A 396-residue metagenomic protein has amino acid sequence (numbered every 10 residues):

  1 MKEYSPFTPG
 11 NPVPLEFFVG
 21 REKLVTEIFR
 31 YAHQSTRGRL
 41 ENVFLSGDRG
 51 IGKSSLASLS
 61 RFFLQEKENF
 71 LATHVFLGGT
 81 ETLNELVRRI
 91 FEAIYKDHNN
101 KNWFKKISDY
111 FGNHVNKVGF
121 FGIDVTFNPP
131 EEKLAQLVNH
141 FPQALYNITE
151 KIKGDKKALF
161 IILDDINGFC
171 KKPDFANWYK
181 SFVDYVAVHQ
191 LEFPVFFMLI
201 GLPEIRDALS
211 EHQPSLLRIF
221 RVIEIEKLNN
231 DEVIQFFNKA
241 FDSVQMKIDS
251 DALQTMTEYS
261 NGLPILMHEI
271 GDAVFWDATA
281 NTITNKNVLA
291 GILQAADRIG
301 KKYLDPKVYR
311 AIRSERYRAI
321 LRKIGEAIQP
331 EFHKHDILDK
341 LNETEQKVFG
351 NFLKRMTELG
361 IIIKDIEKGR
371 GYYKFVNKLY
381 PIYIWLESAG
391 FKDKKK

Functional and structural regions predicted by a protein language model:
M1-V43, F63-E66, V188, Y380 (+1 more regions): A short, basic N-terminal segment
R39-F175, V195, K347: P-loop NTPase nucleotide-binding core
K153-I162, G168-D174, W178-Q213: Sensor-1/coupling segment of RecA-like P-loop NTPase cores
S210-K227: A short helix-turn-beta junction within AAA+ P-loop NTPase domains corresponding to the substrate/partner-engaging
I225-A252, E258-Y259, I270: Conserved small helical "lid"/interfacial subdomain of P-loop NTPases
G262-Q346: Winged-helix-like regulatory helical subdomains adjacent to P-loop NTPase cores
Y303, G371, K378-K396: Short, amphipathic alpha-helical interaction segments positioned at domain boundaries
L341-G360: Short amphipathic alpha-helical interaction segments
